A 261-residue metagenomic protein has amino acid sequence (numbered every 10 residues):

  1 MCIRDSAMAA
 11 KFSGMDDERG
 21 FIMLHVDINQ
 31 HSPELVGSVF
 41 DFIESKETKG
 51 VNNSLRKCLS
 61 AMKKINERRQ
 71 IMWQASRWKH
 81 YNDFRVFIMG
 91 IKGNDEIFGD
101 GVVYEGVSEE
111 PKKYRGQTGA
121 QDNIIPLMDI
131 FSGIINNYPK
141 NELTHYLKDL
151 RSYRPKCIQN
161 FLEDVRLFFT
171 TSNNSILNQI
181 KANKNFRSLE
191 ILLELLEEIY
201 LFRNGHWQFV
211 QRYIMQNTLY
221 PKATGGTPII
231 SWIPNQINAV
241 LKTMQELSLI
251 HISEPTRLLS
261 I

Functional and structural regions predicted by a protein language model:
M1-I3, I250-I261: Single conserved hydrophobic/aromatic residue that forms the stacking wall/gate of nucleotide- or nucleobase-binding
S6-I22, G37-S45: Short, charged/polar, low-complexity loop and linker segments that flank or interrupt alpha-helical bundles
F12, G20-L24, I28, F84 (+4 more regions): Long, contiguous hydrophobic alpha-helical segments, chiefly transmembrane helices and signal peptides
M15-P33, K49-N52, R56, P111-D122 (+1 more regions): Short, solvent-exposed segments of well-ordered alpha helices
I28, L35-S38, F42, V51 (+2 more regions): Amphipathic alpha-helices that form helix-helix packing interfaces
D41-F42, I135, H206, L259: Generic hydrophobic alpha-helical segments
N52-H145: Extended amphipathic alpha-helical segments with heptad-repeat/coiled-coil character used for oligomerization, fusion
L127-S248: Extended, compositionally biased non-globular segments
